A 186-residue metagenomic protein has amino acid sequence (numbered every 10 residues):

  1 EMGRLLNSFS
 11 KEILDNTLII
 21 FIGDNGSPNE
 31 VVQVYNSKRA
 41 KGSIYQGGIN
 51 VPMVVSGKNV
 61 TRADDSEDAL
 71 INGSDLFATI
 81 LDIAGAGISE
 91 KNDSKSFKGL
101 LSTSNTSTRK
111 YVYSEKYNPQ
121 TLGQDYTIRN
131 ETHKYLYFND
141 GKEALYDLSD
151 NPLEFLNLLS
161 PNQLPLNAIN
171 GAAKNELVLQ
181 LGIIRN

Functional and structural regions predicted by a protein language model:
E1-F9: Active-site neighborhood of glycoside hydrolase catalytic domains
S8-R62, N72: Histidine-centered active-site microenvironments of extracellular/periplasmic hydrolases and transferases
S27-Q33, R39, R62, S74-F77 (+2 more regions): C-terminal cap/loop subdomain of S1 sulfatases and analogous C-terminal strand-loop tails that border
P28, L76, K142, L148 (+1 more regions): Long, internal low-complexity/basic segments
A40-K41, V60-L70, I83-S89, Q120 (+1 more regions): Active-site rim elements
I44, M53, S66, S96-G99 (+3 more regions): Conserved beta-strand positions that form and line the central face of beta-propeller blades
P52, K58, F77-A78, P152: Proline-centered helix-kink/hinge sites
